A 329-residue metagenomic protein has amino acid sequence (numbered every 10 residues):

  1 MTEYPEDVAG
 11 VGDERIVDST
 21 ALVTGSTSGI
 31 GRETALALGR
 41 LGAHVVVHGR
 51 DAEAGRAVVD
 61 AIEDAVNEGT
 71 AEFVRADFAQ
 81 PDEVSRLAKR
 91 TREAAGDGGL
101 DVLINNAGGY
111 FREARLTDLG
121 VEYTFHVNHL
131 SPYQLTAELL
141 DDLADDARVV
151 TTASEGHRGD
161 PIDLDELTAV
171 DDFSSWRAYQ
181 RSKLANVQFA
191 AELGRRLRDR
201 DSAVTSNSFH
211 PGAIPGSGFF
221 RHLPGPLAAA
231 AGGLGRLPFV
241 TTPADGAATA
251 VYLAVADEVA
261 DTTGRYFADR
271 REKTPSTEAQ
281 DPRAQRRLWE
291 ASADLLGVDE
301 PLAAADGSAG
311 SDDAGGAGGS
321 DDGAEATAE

Functional and structural regions predicted by a protein language model:
T2-G218, V298, L302-S308, D321 (+1 more regions): Rossmann-fold NAD(P)H-dependent dehydrogenase/reductase core
A21, T263-Y266, K273-E329: C-terminal helix-and-tail extensions that cap enzymatic domains
T24, D171, S175, G232-R236 (+1 more regions): A short, mixed-charge helix-start or loop-turn motif at secondary-structure junctions
T27, S85-A88, P243-A254, P282-W289 (+1 more regions): Short, amphipathic alpha-helical "lid/cap" segments that border enzyme active or binding sites
D60-E63, P224-G225, E258: A generic structural signal for secondary-structure junctions that act as hinges or helix/strand caps at the edges
S182, S208, G232-K273, P282-R283: C-terminal helical subdomain
P215-G232: A glycine/serine/threonine-rich, flexible loop-to-helix segment that serves as the NAD(P) cofactor-binding "lid"
